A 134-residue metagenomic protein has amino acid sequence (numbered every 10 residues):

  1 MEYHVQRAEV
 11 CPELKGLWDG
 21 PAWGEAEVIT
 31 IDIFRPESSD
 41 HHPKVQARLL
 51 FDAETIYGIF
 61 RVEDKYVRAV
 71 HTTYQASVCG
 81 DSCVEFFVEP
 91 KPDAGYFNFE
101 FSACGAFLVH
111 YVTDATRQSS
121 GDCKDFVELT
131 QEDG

Functional and structural regions predicted by a protein language model:
M1-G134: Structural preference for beta-rich elements and adjacent junctions enriched in aromatics
